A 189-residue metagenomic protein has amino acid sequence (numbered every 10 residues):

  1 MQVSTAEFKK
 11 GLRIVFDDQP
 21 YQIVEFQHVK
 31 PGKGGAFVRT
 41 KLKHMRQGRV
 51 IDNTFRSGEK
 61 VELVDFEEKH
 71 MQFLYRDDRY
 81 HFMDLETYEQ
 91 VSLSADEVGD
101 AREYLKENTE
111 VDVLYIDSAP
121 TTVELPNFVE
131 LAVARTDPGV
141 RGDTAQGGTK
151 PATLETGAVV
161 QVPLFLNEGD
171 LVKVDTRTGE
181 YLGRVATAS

Functional and structural regions predicted by a protein language model:
Q2-E155, V159-S189: Acidic-enriched and Gly/Ser
